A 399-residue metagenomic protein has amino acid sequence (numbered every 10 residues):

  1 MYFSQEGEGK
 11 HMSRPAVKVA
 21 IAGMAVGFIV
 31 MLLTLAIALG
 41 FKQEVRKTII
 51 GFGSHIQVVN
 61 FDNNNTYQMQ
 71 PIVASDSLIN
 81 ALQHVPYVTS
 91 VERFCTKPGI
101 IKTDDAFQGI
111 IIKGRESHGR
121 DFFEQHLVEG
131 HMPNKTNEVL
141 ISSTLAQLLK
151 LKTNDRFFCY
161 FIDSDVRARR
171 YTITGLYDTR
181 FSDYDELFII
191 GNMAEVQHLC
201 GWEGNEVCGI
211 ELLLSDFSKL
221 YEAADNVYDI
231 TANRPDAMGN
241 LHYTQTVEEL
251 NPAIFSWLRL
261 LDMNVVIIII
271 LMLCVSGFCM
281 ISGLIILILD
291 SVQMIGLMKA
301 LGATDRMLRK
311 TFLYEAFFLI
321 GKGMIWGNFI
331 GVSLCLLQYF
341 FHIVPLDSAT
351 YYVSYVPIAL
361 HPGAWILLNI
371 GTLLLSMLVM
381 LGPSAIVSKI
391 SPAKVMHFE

Functional and structural regions predicted by a protein language model:
M1-F28, E399: N-terminal Sec/SRP start-transfer signal
K10-K18, A223-N226, I230-F278, L287-L289: Peri-transmembrane interface segments
I29, A36-I111, K135: Hydrophobic, regular-secondary-structure patches
L32-G40, D262-A300, L308-T311, P383-S384: A hydrophobic alpha-helix feature that marks transmembrane segments and, especially, their cytosolic C-terminal ends
N80-V91, T96-T172, E195-C200: Short acidic/glycine-enriched loop/turn elements at secondary-structure junctions
L151-M238: Basic-flanked hydrophobic alpha-helices used for secretion and membrane insertion
I285, V292-Y339: Transmembrane alpha-helical interface segments in multi-pass membrane proteins
K310, I325-I370, L381-K389: Short helix-loop junctions at transmembrane helix boundaries
